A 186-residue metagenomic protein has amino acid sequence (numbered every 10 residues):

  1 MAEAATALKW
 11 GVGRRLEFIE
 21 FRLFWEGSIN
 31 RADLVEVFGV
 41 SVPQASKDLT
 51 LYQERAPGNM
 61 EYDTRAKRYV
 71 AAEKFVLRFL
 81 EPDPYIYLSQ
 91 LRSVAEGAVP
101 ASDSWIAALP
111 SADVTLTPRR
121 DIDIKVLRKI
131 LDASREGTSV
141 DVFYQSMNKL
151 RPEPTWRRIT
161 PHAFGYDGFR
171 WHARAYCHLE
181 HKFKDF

Functional and structural regions predicted by a protein language model:
M1-D83: Short, basic/aromatic recognition patches that contact phosphate-bearing ligands
Y62-T64, Y166, H178: Generic beta-strand structural signal
R65-K67, F169, H181: Beta-strand-connecting loop/turn residues
A71-M147: Bulky hydrophobic/aromatic content
Y144-L150, C177-E180: Short acidic, glycine-rich loop/turn motifs
P161-A163: Hydrophobic/aromatic beta-strand elements that line small-molecule binding cavities or substrate pockets in beta-rich
R170-R174: Short aromatic-glycine-enriched beta-strand elements
E180-F186: Flexible linker/loop signature enriched in Pro/Ser/Thr and Pro/Gly
